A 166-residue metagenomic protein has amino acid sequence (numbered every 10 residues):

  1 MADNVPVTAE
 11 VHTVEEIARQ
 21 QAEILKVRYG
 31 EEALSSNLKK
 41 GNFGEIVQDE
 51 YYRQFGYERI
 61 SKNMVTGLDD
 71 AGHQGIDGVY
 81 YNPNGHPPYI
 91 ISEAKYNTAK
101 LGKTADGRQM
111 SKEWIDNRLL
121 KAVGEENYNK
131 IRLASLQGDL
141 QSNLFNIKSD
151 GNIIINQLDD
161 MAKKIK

Functional and structural regions predicted by a protein language model:
M1-K166: Catalytic toxin/effector domains delivered as secreted proteins or via bacterial secretion systems
